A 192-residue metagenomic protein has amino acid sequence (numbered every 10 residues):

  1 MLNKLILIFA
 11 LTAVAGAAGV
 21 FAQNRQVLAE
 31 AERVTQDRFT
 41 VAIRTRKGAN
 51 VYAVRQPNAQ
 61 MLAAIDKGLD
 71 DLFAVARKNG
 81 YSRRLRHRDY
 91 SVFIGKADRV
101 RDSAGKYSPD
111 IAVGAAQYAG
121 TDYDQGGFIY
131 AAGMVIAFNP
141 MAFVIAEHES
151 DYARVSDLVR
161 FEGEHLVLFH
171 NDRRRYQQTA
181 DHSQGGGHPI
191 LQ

Functional and structural regions predicted by a protein language model:
M1-L5: Positively charged n-region of N-terminal signal peptides that target proteins for export
I8-G16: Bacterial N-terminal signal peptides
A17-A22: Boundary at the C-terminal end of the N-terminal hydrophobic targeting segment
Q36-Q60, M141: Acidic/histidine-rich, surface-exposed loop or edge segments in extracytoplasmic proteins
A64-I136: Auxiliary, metal-adjacent structural segments of Zn-dependent hydrolase domains
P140-V159: Short pre-active-site segment immediately N-terminal to the catalytic Zn-binding motif
G163-T179: Catalytic Zn2+-binding segment of zinc metalloproteases
Q184-Q192: Metalloprotease/metallohydrolase-associated module, dominated by Zn2+-dependent proteases
